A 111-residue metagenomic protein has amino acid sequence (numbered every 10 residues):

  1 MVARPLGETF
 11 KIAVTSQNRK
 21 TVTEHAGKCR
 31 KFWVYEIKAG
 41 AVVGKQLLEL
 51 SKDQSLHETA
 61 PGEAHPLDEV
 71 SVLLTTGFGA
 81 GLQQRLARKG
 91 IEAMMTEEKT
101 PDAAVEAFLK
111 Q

Functional and structural regions predicted by a protein language model:
M1-G62, D68-E69, T96-Q111: Non-catalytic interface/targeting segments
T59-M94: Mid-chain, well-packed structural core segment of small domains
